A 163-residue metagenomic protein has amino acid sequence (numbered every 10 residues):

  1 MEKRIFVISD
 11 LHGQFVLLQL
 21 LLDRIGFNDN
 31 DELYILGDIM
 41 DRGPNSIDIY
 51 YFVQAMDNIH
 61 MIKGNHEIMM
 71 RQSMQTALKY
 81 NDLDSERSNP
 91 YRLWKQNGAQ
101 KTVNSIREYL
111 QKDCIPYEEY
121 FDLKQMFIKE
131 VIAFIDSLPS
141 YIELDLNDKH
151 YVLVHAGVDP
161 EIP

Functional and structural regions predicted by a protein language model:
M1-P163: Feature recognizes metal-dependent phosphohydrolase scaffolds
